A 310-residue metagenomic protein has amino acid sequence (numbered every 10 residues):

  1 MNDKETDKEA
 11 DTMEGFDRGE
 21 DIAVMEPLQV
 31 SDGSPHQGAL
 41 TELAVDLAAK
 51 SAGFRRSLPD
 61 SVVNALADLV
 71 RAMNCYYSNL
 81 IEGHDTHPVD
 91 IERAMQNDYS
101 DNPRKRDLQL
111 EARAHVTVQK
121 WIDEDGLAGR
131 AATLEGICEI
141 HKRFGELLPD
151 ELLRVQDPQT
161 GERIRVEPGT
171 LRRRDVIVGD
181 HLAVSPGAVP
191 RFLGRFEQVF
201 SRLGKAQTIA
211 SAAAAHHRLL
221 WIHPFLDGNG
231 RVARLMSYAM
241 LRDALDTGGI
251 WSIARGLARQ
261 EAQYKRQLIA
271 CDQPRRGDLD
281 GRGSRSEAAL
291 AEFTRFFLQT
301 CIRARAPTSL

Functional and structural regions predicted by a protein language model:
M1-L310: FIC/Doc superfamily catalytic core
